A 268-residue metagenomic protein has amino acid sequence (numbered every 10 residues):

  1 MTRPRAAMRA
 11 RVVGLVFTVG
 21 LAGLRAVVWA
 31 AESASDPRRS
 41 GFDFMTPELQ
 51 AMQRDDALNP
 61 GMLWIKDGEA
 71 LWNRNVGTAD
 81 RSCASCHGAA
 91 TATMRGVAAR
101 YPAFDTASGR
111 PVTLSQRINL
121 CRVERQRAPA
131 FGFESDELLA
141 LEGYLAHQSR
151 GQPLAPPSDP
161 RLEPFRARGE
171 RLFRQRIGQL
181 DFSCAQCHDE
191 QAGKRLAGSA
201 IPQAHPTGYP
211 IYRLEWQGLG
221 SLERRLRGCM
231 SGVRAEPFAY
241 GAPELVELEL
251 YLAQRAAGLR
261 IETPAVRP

Functional and structural regions predicted by a protein language model:
T2-I65, A92, P102-A167, G193 (+3 more regions): Post-cleavage N-terminal segment of exported redox proteins
R54-S85: N-terminal, post-signal-peptide region of Sec/Tat-exported proteins
W72, L172-F173: Conserved short C-terminal alpha-helix that flanks the catalytic cleft of nucleotide-sugar-dependent
N75-V76, R176-G178: Short coil/turn linking the two alpha-helices of tandem helical-hairpin repeats
A79-A84, A197-A200, V266: Extended intrinsically disordered, low-complexity coil regions enriched in Ser, Thr, Gly, Ala and often Pro
D80-T91, L141, G169, Q179-Q191 (+2 more regions): The canonical Cys-X-X-Cys-His
M94-Y101, L196-P202: Short cysteine/histidine-rich zinc-coordinating motifs and their immediately flanking basic loops
A185-E215, L219: An amphipathic alpha-helical core segment
